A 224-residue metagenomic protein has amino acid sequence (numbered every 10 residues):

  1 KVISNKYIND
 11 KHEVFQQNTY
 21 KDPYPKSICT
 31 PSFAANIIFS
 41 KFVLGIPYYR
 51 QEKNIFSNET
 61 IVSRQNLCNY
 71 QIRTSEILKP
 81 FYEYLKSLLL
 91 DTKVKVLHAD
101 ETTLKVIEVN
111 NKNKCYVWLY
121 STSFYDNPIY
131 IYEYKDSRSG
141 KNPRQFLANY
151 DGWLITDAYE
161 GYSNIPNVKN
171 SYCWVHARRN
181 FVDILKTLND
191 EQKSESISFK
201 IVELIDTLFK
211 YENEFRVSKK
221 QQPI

Functional and structural regions predicted by a protein language model:
K1-I3: Short, flexible, mixed-charge glycine/proline-rich loop motifs that serve as phosphate/nucleic-acid-contacting
K6-I224: Catalytic center-proximal scaffold of phosphoryl-transfer enzymes
